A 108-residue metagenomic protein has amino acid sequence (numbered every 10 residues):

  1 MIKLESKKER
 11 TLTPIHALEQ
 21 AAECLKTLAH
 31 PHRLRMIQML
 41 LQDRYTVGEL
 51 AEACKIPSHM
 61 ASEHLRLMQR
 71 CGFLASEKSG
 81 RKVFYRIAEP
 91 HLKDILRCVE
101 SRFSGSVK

Functional and structural regions predicted by a protein language model:
M1-Q20, E89-K108: Amphipathic alpha-helical dimerization/coiled-coil segments that flank or bridge DNA-binding/regulatory modules
I15-P57, G72, S79-H91: N-terminal helix-turn-helix DNA-binding core of bacterial DNA-binding proteins
E49-A51, C71, A75, C98-E100 (+1 more regions): Surface-exposed beta-strand edges and their flanking turn/coil or helix-capping segments
H64: Residues within the DNA-recognition helix of helix-turn-helix
L67: Alpha-helical DNA-recognition elements
